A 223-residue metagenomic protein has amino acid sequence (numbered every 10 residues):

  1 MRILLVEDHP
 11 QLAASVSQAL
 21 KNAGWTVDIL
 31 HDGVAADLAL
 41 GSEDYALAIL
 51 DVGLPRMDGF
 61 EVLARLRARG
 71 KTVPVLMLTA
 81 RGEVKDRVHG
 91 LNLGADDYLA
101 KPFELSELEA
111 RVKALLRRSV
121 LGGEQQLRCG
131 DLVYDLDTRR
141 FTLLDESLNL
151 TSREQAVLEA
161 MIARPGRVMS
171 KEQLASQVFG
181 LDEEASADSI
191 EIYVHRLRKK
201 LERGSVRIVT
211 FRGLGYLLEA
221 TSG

Functional and structural regions predicted by a protein language model:
M1-G123: N-terminal/domain-start alpha-helical segments
R2, A110-E172: Short, Lys/Arg-enriched segments at the junction into DNA-binding effector domains of transcriptional regulators
G24, P165, S205: Short glycine-rich hinge loops at helix-strand junctions in the catalytic core of two-component histidine kinases
S106, E172, D188: Residues within helix-turn-helix
G122-Q126, N149, I192-V194, R198-G223: DNA-binding patch around the recognition helix
R153, S186-D188: N-terminal positioning helix adjacent to the helix-turn-helix/winged-helix DNA-binding module
V157-L158, L174, L197, L201: DNA major-groove recognition helices of helix-turn-helix
Q177-D182: Short helix-coil junctions and helix-kink-helix linkers
